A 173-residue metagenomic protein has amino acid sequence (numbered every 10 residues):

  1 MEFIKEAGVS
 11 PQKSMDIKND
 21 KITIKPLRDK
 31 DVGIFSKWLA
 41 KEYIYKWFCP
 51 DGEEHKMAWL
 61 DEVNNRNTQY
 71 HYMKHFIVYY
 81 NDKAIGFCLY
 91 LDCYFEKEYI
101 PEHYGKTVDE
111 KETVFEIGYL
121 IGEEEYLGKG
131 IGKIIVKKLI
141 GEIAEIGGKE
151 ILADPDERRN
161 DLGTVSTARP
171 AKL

Functional and structural regions predicted by a protein language model:
E2-K21, P26-E62: A short, well-structured alpha-helix characteristic of acyl/acetyltransferase catalytic modules
L39-E42, Y119-E123: Short, histidine-centered active-site or binding-site loop motifs used for metal coordination, general acid-base
G52-K74, Y79-Y80: Active-site rim helix/loop that mediates acceptor-substrate recognition in acyltransferases
I77, K83-D92, E116: Conserved beta-strand in the GNAT
D92-Y119, L127: Conserved acyl-donor/pantetheine-binding loop and adjacent beta-alpha core of acyl/acetyltransferases and related
G128-E142, T167: Conserved acetyl-CoA-binding loop-helix of GNAT-fold acetyltransferases
K133-I134, E157-L173: Conserved active-site alpha-helix within GNAT-family acetyltransferase domains
I143-P155: Conserved GNAT acetyl-CoA-binding A-motif
